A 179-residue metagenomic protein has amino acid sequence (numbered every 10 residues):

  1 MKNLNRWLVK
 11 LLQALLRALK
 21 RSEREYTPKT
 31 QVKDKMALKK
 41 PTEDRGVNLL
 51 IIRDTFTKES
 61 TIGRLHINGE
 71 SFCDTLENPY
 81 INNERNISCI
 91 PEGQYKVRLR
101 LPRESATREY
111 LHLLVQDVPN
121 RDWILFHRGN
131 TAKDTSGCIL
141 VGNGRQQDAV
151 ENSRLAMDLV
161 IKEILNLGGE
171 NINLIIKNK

Functional and structural regions predicted by a protein language model:
K2-V9, Q13-I172, N178-K179: Cell wall/extracellular polymer interaction/catalysis modules
